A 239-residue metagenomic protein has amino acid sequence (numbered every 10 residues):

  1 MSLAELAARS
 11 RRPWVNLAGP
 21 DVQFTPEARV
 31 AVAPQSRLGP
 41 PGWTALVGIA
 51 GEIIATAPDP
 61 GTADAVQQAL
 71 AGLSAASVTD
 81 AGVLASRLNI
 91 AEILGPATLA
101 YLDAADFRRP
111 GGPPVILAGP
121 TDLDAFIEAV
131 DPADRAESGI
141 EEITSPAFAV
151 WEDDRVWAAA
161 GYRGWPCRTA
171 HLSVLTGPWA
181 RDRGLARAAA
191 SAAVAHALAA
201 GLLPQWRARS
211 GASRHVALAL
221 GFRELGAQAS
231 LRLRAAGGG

Functional and structural regions predicted by a protein language model:
M1-E128, R232: Acyl-donor-binding surface of acyltransferase catalytic domains
P13, A105, A147-A149, G164 (+2 more regions): Long, contiguous binding/interaction regions
I53-P58, A197-R209: Conserved GNAT acetyl-CoA-binding A-motif
G111-W151: Internal catalytic-core helix/loop-beta-alpha segment that presents or stabilizes conserved functional determinants
A133-R135, G139, D154, P178-W179 (+1 more regions): Glycine-rich adenosyl-nucleotide cofactor-binding module
I140-T169, S173-G177: A conserved beta-strand-loop-helix scaffold within acyl/acetyltransferase catalytic domains
L172, T176, D182-A199, H215 (+1 more regions): Conserved acetyl-CoA-binding loop-helix of GNAT-fold acetyltransferases
R209-A227: Conserved active-site alpha-helix within GNAT-family acetyltransferase domains
